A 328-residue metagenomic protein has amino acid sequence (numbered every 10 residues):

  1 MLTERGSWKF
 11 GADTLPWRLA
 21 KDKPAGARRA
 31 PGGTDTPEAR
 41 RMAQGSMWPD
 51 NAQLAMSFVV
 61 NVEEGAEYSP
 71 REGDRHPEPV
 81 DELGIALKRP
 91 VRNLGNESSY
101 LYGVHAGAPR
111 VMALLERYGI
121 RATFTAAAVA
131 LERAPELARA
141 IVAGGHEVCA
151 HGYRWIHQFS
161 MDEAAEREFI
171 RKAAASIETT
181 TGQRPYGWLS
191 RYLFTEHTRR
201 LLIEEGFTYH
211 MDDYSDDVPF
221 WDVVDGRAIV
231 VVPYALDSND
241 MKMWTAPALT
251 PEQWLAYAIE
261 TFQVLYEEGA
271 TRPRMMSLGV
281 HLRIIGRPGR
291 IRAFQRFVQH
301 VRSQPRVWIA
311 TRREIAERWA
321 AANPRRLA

Functional and structural regions predicted by a protein language model:
E4-G11, P16-L19, P31-G187, R191-V230 (+2 more regions): Catalytic alpha-helical scaffold of carbohydrate-active enzymes acting on polysaccharides/glycoconjugates
P24-G32: Compositionally biased, low-complexity flexible segments
P233-V264: A conserved mid-domain beta-alpha-beta active-site/ligand-binding segment of alpha/beta enzyme cores
D237-N239, V280-R283: Active-site clefts of carbohydrate-active enzymes
